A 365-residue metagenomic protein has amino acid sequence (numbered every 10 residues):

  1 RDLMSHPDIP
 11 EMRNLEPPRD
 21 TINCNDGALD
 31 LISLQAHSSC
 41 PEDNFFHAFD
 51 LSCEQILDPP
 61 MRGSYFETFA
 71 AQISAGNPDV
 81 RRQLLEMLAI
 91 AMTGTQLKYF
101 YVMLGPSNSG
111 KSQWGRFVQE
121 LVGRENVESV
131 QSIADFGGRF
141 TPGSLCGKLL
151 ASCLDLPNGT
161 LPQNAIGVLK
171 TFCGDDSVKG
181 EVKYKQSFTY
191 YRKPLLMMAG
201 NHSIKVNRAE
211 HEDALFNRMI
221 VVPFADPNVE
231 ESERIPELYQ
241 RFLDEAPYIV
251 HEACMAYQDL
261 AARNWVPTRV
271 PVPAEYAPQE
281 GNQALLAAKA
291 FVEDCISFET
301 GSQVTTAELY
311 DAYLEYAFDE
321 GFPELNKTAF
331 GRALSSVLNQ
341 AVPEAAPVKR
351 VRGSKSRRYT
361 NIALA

Functional and structural regions predicted by a protein language model:
R1-A365: Feature primarily recognizes SF3-like P-loop helicase cores of small DNA viruses
